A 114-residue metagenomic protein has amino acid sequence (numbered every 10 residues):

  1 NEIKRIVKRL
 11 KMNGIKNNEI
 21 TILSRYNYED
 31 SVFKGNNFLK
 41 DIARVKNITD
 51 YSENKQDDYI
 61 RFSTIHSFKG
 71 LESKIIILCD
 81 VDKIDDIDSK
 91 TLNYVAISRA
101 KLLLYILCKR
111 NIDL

Functional and structural regions predicted by a protein language model:
N1-L114: Core RecA-like ATPase module of SF1/SF2 helicases and allied nucleic-acid translocases
